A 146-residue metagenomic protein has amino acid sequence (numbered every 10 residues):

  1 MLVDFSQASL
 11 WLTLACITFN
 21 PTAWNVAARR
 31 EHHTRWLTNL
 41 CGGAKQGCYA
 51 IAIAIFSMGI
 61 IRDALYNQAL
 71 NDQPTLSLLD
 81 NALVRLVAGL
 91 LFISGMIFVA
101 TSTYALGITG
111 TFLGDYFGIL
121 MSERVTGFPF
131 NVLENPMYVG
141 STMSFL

Functional and structural regions predicted by a protein language model:
M1-V132, V139-L146: Membrane-anchoring alpha-helices and their flanking helix-loop junctions
